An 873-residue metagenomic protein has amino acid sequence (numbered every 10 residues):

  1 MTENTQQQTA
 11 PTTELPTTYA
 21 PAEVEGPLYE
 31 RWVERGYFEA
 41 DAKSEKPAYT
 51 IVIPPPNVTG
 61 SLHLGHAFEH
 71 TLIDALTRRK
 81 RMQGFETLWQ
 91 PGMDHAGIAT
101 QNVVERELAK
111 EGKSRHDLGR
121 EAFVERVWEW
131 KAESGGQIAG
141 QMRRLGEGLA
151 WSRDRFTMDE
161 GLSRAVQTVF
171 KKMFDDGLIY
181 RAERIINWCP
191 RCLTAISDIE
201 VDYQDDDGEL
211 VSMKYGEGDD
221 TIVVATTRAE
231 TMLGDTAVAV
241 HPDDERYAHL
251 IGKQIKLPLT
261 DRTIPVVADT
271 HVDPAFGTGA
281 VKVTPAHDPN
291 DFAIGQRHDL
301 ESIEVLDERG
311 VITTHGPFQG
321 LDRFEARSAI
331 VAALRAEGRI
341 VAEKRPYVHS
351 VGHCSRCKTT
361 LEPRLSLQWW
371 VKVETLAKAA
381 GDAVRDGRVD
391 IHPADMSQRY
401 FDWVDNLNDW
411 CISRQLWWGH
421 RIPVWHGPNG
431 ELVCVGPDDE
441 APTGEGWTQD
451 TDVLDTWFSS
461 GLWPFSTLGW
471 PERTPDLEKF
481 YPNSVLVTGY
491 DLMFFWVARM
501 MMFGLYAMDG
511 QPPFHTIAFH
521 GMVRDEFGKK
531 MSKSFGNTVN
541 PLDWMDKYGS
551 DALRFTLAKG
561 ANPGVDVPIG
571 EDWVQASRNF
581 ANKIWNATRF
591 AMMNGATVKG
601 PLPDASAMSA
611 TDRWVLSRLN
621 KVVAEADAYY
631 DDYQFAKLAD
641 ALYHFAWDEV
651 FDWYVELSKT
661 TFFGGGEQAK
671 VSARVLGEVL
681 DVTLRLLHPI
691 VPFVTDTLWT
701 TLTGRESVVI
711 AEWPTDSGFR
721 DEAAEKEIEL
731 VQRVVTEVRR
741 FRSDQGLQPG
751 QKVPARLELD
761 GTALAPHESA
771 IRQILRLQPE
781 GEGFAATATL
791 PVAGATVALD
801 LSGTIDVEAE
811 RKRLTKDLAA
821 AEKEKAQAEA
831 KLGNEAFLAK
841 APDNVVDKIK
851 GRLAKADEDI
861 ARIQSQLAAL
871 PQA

Functional and structural regions predicted by a protein language model:
T2-T9, T13, T18, P27 (+13 more regions): Residue patterns forming the tRNA-binding/recognition surfaces of aminoacyl-tRNA synthetases and related DALR
E3, S212, D402-F458, L462 (+2 more regions): Feature 926 captures the class I aminoacyl-tRNA synthetase adenylation module centered on the KMSKS loop
F38-D41, Y49-N102, R106: N-terminal cofactor/phosphate-binding cores enriched in small/glycine residues, especially glycine-rich loops such as
S44-A48, P54-P55, L88-Q101, D154-L162 (+3 more regions): Short, solvent-exposed turn/loop segments enriched in Gly/Ser/Thr/Pro and often Arg
H66-F68, P289-I294, S460, D491-F494 (+2 more regions): Alpha-helical support elements that line or immediately flank enzyme active sites and cofactor-binding pockets
R78-E86, E107-R120, G140, R144-L149 (+19 more regions): Secondary-structure transition/capping motifs at alpha-helix termini and the adjoining loop/turn into the next element
A229-E308, V331, L777-Q778: Catalytic alpha/beta core of large soluble enzyme barrels
D261-V267, T451-Y481, D648, D652-V655: Active-site-adjacent "gating/activation" loops or surface patches in catalytic cores
